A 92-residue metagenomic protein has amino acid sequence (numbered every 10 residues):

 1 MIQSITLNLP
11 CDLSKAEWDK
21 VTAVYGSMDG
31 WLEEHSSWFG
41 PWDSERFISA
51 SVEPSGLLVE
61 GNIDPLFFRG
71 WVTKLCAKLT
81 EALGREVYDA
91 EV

Functional and structural regions predicted by a protein language model:
M1-V92: Structured alpha/beta or helical-core interaction and ligand-binding surfaces enriched in interleaved
